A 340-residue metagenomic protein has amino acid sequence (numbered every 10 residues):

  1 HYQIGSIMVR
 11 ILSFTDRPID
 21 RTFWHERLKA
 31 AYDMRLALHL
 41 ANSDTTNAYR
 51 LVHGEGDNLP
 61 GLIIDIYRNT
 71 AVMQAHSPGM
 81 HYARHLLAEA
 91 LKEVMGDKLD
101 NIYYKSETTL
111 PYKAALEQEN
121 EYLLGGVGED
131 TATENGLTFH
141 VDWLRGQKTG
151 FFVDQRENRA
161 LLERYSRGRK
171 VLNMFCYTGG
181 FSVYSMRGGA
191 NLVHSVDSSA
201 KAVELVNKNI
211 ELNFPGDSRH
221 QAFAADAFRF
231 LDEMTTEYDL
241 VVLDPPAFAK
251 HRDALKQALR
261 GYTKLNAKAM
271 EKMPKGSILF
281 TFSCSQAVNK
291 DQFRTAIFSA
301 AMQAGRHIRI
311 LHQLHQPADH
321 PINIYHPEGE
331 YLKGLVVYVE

Functional and structural regions predicted by a protein language model:
H1-R68: Non-catalytic accessory regions of SAM-dependent methyltransferases
V52-D65, H81-F152: Non-catalytic substrate-recognition/targeting regions of SAM-dependent transferases
G168-Y177: Conserved class I S-adenosyl-L-methionine
T178-N191: Conserved SAM-binding loop of SAM-dependent methyltransferases across substrates and taxa, primarily the Class I
L192-D197: Conserved SAM-binding motif I beta-strand of class I
K201-V242: S-adenosyl-L-methionine
A224, Y238-K268: Mobile active-site "lid"/loop adjacent to the S-adenosyl-L-methionine
I278-E340: C-terminal catalytic and target-recognition region of SAM-dependent MTase-like enzymes, primarily methyltransferases
